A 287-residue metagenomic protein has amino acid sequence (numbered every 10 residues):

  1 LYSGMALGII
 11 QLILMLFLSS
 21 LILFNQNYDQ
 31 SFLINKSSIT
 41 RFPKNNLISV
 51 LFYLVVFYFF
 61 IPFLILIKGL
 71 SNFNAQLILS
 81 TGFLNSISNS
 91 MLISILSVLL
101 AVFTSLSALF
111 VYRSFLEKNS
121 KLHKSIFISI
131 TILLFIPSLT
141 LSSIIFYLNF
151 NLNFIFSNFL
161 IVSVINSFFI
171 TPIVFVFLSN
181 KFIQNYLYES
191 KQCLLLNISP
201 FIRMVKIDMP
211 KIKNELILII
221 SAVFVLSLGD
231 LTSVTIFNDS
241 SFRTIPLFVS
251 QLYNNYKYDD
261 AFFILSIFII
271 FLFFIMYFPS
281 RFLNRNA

Functional and structural regions predicted by a protein language model:
L1, D230-Y258: Glycine-rich helix-loop "coupling/hinge" segments at transmembrane-helix boundaries in multipass transporters
A6-L23, K44-S71, T81-I183, I207-K211 (+4 more regions): Membrane-water interface segments at the C-terminal ends of transmembrane alpha-helices in multi-pass inner-membrane
N25-L51: Flexible interhelical linker loops that connect adjacent transmembrane helices in multi-pass membrane transporters
Q30-I39, E117, E189, S240 (+1 more regions): Short cytosolic juxtamembrane segments of multi-pass membrane proteins
K36, L122-S125, I245: Hydrophobic alpha-helical segments embedded in the membrane of multi-pass proteins
N74-A75: Surface-exposed acidic loop/strand-edge motifs in secreted or periplasmic proteins that form small linear binding
F115, K191-I212, N254: Short helix-to-coil transition segments within interhelical loops that connect adjacent transmembrane helices
